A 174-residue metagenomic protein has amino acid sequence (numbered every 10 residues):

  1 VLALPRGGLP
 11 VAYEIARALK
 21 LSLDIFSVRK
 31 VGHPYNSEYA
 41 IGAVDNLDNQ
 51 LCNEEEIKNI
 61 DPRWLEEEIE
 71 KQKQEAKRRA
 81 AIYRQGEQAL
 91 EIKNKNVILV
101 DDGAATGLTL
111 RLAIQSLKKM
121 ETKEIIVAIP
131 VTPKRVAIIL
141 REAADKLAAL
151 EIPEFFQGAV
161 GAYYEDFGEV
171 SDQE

Functional and structural regions predicted by a protein language model:
V1-E174: PRPP-associated nucleotide enzymes
